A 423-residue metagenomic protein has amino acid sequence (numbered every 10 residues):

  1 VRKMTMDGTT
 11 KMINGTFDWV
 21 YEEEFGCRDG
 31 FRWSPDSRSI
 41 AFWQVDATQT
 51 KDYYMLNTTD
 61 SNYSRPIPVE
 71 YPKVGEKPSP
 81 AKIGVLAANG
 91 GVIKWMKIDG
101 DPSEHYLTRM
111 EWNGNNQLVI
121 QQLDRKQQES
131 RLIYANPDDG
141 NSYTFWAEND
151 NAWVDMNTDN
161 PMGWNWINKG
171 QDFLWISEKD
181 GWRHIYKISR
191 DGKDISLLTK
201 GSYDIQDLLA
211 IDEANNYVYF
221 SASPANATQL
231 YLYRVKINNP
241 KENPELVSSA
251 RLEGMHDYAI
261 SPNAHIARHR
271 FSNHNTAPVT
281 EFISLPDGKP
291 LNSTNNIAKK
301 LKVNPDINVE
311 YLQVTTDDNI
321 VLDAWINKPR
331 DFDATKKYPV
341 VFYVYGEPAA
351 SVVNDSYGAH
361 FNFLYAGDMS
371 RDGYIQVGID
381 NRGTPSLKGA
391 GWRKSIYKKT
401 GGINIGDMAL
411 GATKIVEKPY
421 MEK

Functional and structural regions predicted by a protein language model:
R2-T9, K94-K97, S142-N149, I195-K200 (+2 more regions): Beta-propeller fold detector
M4-F31, S39-I98, P286-L301, V352-Y365: Predominantly five- to eight-bladed beta-propeller fold
D7, A87-G91, N136-G140, S189-K193 (+2 more regions): Short loop/turn segments that connect beta-strands within beta-propeller blades
T10-R28, D101-L107, N151-P161, S202-L208 (+2 more regions): Short glycine-/Asp-/Thr-/Trp-enriched loop segments that recur within the blades of beta-propeller repeat domains
D29-R32, A41-A47, K73-K77, E111-G114 (+10 more regions): Beta-strand C-termini and the immediately following turn/loop, strongest in propeller blades
R38, W43, L198, L209-A298: N-terminal targeting or regulatory segments adjacent to alpha/beta-hydrolase or S9 domains
K51-D52, R109, Q121, S249 (+1 more regions): Serine-hydrolase catalytic core recognition
K82-G84, R131-I133, H184-Y186, Y231-Y233 (+1 more regions): A short loop-to-beta-strand structural motif that recurs across blades of beta-propeller domains
